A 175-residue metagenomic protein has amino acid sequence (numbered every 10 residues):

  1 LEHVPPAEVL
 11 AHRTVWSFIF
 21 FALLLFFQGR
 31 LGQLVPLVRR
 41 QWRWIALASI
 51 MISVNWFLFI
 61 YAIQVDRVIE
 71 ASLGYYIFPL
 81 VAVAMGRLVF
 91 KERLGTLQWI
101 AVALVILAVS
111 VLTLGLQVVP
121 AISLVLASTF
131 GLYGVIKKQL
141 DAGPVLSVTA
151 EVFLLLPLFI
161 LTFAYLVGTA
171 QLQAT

Functional and structural regions predicted by a protein language model:
L1, V9, R13, A46 (+4 more regions): Hydrophobic/aromatic residues within transmembrane alpha-helices of multi-pass small-molecule transporters
L1-A7, Q33-L34, Q64-R67, L107-S110 (+2 more regions): Membrane-interface helix termini and inter-helical loops of multi-pass transporters
E2-A7, F18-F21, L116-L172: Transmembrane alpha-helical segments that form core, pore/gating elements of small-molecule transporters/exporters
W16-F20, G74-L88, L158: Alpha-helical transmembrane segments of compact multi-pass small-molecule transporters, enriched in specific families
I19-I45, T96, F153-T175: Membrane-interface interhelical linkers
A22, S49, S53-F57, P79-A84 (+3 more regions): Hydrophobic/small/kink-forming positions within alpha-helical transmembrane segments of polytopic membrane proteins
L31-E70, V111: Specific transmembrane alpha-helical segments of multi-pass solute transporters/efflux pumps, especially DMT/EamA
Y61, I77-I100: C-terminal transmembrane-helix exit sites in multi-pass transporters
